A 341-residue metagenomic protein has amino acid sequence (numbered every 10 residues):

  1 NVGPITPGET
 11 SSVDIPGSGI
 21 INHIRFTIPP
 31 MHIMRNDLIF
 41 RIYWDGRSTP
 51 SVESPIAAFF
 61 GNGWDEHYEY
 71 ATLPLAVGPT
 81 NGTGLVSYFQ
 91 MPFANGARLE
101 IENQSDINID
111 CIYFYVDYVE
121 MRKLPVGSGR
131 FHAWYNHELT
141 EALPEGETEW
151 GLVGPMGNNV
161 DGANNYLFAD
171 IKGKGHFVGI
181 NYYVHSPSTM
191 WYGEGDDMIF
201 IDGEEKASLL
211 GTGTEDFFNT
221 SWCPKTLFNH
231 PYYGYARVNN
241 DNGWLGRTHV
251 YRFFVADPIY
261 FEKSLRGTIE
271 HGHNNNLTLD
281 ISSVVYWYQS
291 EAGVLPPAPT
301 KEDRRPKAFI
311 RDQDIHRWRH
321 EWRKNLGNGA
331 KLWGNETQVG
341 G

Functional and structural regions predicted by a protein language model:
N1-G340: Beta-strand-centric surfaces of beta-sandwich/beta-rich domains
